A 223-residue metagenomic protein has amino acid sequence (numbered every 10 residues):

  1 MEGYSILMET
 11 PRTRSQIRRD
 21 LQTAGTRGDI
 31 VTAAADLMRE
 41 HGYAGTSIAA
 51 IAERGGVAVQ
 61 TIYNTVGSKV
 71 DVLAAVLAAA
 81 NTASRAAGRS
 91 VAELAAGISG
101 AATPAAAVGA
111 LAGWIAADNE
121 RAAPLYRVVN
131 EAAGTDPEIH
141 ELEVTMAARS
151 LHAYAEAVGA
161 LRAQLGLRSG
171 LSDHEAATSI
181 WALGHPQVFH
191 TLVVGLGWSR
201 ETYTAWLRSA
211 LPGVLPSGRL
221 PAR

Functional and structural regions predicted by a protein language model:
M1-G25, R89, R219-R223: N-terminal intrinsically disordered/low-complexity leader segments
D29, A33-D71, A75: Helix-turn-helix
I48, L77-S84: Short, basic, alpha-helical segments at the C-terminal edge of helix-turn-helix-like DNA-binding modules
S68, A122, T135-P137, P186: Short loop-to-helix capping motifs
K69-D71, A75, R85-E120, A177: Hydrophobic alpha-helical connector segments
G113-N130, P137-Q164, H174-T178, L211-G213: Amphipathic alpha-helical packing segments from all-alpha helical-bundle domains
R162-S209, P221-R223: Hydrophobic/aromatic-rich alpha-helical bundle segments in the mid-to-C-terminal region
